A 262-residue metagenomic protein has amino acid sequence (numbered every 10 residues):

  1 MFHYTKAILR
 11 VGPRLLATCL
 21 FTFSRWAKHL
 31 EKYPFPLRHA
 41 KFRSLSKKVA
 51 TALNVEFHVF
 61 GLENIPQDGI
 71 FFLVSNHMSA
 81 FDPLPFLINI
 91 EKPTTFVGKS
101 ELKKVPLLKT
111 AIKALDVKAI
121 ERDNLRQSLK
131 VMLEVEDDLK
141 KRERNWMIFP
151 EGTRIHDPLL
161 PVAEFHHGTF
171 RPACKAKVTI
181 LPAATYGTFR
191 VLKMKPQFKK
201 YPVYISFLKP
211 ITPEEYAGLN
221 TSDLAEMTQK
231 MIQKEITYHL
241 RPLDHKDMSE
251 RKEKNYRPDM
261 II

Functional and structural regions predicted by a protein language model:
M1-F71: Membrane-anchoring hydrophobic helices of lipid-metabolizing enzymes
T5, L129-I262: Non-catalytic C-terminal accessory region of glycerolipid acyltransferases and related lyso-lipid remodeling enzymes
T18-K28, P36-H39, A52, Q67-L125: Catalytic core of membrane glycerolipid acyltransferases/transacylases, capturing the structured, soluble-facing
K41, L45, D82-P85, L107 (+3 more regions): Hydrophobic alpha-helical segments typical of transmembrane helices and their membrane-interface/capping positions
S46, V117-D123, G152-I155: Short, basic, glycine/proline-bearing loop/turn elements
H58, S79, K104, V131-M132 (+1 more regions): Amphipathic coiled-coil/heptad-repeat helices and related helical stalk/stem segments that mediate oligomerization
V59, L73, F96, I205-F207: Generic preference for hydrophobic
